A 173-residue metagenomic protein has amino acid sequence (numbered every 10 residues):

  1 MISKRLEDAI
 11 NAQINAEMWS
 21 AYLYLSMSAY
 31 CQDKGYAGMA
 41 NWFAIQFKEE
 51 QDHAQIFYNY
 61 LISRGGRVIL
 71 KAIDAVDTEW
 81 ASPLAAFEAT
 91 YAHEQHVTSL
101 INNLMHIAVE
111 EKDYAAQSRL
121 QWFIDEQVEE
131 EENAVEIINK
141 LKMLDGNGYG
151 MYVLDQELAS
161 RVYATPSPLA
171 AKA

Functional and structural regions predicted by a protein language model:
M1-A173: Iron-associated oxidoreductase/ferritin-like identity signal
